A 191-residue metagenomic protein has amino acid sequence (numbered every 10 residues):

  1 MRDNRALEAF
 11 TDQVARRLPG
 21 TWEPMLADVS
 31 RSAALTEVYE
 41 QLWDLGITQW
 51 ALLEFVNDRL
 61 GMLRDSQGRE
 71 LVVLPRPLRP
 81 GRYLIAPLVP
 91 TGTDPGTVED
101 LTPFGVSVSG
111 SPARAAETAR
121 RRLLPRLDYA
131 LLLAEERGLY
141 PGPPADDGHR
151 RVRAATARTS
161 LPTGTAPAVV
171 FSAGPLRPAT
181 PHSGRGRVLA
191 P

Functional and structural regions predicted by a protein language model:
M1, I47-E117, P178-P181, G186-P191: Intrinsically disordered, low-complexity regulatory segments enriched in Ser/Thr/Pro and charged residues
M1-L63, L132-R185: Negatively charged, low-complexity tracts enriched in Asp/Glu with abundant Ser/Thr
W22, L88-T91, L123-P125: Aromatic-residue detector
P95-A154: Surface-exposed beta-loop interaction hotspot
